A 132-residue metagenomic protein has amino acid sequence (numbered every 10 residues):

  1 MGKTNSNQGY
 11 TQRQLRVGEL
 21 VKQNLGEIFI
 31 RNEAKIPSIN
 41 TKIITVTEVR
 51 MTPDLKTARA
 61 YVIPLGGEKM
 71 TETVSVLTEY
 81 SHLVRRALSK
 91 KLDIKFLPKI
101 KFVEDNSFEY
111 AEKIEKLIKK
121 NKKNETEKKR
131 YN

Functional and structural regions predicted by a protein language model:
M1-T57, I63-N132: Charge-rich, low-complexity N-terminal segments
